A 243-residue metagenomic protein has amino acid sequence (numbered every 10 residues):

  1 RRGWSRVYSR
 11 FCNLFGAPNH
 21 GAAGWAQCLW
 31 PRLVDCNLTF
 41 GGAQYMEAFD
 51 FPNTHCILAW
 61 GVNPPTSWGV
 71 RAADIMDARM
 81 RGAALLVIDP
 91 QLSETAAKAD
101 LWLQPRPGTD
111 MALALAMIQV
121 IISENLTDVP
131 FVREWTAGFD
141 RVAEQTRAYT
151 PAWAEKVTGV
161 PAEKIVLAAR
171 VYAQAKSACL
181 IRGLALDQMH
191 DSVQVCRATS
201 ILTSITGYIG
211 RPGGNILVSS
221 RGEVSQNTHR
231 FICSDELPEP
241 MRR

Functional and structural regions predicted by a protein language model:
R1-R243: Catalytic alpha/large subunits of respiratory electron-transfer oxidoreductases, centered on bis-MGD molybdoenzymes
